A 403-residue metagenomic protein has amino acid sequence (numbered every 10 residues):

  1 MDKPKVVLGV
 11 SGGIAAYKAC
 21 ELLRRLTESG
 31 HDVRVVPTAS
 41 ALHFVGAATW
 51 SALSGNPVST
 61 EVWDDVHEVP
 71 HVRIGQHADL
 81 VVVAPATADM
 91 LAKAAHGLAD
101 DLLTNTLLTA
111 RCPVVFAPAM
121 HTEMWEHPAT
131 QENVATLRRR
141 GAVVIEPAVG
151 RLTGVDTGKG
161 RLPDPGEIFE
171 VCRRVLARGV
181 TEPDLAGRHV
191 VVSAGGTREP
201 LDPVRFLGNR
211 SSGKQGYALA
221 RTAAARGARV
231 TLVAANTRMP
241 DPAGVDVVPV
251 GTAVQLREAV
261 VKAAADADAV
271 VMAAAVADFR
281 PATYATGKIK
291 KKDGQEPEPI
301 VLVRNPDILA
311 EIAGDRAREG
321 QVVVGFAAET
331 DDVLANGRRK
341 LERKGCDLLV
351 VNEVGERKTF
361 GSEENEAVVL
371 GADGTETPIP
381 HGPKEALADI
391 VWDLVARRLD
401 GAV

Functional and structural regions predicted by a protein language model:
M1-F116, H121-V403: A cross-family phosphate/adenosyl-ligand binding-site feature
